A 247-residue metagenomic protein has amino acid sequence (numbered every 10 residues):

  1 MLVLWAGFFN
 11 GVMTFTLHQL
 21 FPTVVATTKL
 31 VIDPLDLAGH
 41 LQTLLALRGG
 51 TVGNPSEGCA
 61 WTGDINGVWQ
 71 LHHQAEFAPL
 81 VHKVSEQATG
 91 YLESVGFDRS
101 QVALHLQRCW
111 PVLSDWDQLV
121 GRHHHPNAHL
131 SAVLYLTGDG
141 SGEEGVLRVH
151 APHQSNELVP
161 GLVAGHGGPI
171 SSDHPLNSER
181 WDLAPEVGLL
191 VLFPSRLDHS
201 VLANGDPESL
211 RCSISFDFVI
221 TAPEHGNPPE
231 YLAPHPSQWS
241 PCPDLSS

Functional and structural regions predicted by a protein language model:
F8-F9: Aromatic (phenylalanine/tyrosine) cluster motif
T14-D98, L119: Non-heme Fe(II)/2-oxoglutarate
H72-H73, V95-R99, Q118-R122, E179-R180 (+1 more regions): Short helix-to-loop capping/linker segments positioned immediately adjacent to catalytic or ligand/cofactor-binding
Y91-V95, L106, P111-G121: Short acidic (Asp/Glu) patches
V112-L190, E224: Catalytic core of non-heme Fe(II) oxygenases with the double-stranded beta-helix
S171-S247: Catalytic core of Fe(II)/2-oxoglutarate
